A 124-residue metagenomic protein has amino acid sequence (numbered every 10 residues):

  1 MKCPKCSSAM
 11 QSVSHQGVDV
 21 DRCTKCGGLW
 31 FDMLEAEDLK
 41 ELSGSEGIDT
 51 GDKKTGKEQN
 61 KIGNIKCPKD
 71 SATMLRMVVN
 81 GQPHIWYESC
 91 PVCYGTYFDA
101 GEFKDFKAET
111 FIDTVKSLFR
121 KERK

Functional and structural regions predicted by a protein language model:
C3-C6, C23-C26, C67-D70, C90: Short cysteine-rich clusters marking metal-coordination/redox-active sites
A9-D21, L75-V79, W86-Y87: Short, recurring structural edge motifs at helix starts
M10-Q11, F31, A72-L75, F98: Short functional micro-motifs and their immediate structural scaffolds
V20-K25, S43: N-terminal interaction modules that seed assembly of large macromolecular complexes
L29-F31, A36, T96-F98, F103: Short, structured motif recognition centered on aromatic/hydrophobic residues
E35-E58, D105-K124: Short, intrinsically disordered terminal segments enriched in charged and Pro/Gly residues
K53-T96: Short, solvent-exposed interaction modules
